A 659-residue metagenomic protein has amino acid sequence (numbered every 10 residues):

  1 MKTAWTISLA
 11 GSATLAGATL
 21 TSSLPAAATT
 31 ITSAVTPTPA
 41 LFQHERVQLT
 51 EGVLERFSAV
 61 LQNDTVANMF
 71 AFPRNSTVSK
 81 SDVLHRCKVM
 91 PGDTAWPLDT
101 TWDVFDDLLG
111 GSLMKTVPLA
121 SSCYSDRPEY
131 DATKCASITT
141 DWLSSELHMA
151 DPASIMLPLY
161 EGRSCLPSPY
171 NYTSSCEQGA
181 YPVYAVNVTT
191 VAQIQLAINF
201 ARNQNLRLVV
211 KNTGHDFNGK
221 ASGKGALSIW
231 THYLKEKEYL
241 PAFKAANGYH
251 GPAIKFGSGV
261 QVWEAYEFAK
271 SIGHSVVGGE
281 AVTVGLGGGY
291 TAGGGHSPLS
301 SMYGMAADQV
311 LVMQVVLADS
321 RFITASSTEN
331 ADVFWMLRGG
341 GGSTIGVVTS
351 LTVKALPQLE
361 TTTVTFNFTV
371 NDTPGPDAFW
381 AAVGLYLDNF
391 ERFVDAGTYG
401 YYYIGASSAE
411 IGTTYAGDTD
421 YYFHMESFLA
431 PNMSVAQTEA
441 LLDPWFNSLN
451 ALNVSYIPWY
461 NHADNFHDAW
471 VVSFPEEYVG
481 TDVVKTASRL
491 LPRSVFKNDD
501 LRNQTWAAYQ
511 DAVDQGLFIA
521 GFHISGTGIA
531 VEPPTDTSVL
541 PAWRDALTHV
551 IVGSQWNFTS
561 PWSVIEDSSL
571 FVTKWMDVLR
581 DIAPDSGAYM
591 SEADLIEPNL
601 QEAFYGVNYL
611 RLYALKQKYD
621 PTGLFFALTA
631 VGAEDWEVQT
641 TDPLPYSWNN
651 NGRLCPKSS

Functional and structural regions predicted by a protein language model:
M1-A26: Fungal secretory targeting signals
T19-S659: Soluble FAD-dependent oxygen oxidases
